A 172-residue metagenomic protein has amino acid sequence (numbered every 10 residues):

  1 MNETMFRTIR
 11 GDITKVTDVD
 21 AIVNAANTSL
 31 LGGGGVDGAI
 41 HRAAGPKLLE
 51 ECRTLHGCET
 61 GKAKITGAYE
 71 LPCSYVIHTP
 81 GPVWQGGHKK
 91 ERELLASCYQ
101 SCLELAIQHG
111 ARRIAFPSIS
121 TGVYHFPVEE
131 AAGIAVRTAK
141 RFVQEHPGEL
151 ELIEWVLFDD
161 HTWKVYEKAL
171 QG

Functional and structural regions predicted by a protein language model:
M1-Q108: Glycine-/small-residue-enriched capping loops at alpha/beta junctions
V83-G172: Phosphate/ribose-phosphate-bearing ligand recognition and processing surfaces, centered on ADP-ribose/NAD(+/P+) systems
